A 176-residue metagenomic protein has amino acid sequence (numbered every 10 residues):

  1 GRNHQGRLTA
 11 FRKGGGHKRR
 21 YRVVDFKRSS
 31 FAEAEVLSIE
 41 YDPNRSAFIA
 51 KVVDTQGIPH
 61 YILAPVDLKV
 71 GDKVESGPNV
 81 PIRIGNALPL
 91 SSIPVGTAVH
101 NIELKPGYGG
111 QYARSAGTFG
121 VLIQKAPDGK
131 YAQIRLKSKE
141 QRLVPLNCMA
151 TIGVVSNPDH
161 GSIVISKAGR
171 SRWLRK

Functional and structural regions predicted by a protein language model:
G1-R45, V66-K176: Basic, glycine/proline-rich low-complexity segments that contact nucleic acids
N44, V52-D54: Structural recognition of beta-strand segments within beta-rich domains
D54-G57, S138: Short acidic-glycine loop/turn motifs at beta-strand connectors
G57-K69: Beta-strand/loop nucleic-acid-binding surfaces
